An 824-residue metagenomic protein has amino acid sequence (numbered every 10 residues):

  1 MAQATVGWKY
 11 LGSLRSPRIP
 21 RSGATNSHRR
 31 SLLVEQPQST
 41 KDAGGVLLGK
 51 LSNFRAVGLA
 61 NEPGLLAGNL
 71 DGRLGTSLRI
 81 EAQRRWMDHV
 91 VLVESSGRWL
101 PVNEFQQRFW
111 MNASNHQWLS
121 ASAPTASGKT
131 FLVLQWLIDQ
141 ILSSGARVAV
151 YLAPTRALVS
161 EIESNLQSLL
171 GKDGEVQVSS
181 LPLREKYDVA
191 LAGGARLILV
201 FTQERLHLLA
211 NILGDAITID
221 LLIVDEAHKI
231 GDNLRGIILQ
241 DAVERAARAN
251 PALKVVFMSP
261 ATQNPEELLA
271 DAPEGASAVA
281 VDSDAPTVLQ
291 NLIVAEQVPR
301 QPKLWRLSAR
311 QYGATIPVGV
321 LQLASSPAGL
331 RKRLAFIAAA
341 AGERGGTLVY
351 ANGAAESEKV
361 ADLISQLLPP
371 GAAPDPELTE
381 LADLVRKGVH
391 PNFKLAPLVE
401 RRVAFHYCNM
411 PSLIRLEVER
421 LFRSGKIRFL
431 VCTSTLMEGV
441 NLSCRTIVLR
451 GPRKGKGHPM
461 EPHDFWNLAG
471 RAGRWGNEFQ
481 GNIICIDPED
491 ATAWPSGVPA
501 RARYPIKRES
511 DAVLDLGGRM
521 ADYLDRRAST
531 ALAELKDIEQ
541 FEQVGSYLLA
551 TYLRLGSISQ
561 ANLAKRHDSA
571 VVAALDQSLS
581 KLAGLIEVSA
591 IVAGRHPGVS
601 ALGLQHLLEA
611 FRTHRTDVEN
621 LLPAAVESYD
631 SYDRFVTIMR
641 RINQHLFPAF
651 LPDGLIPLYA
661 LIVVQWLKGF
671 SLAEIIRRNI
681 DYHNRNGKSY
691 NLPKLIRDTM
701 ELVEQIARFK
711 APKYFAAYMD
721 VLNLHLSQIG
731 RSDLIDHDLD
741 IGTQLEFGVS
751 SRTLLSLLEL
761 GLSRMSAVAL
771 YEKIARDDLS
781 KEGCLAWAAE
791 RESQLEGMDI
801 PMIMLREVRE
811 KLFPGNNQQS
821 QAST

Functional and structural regions predicted by a protein language model:
A2-R55, A60, R527-L563, H567 (+1 more regions): C-terminal accessory/interaction regions of large nucleic acid-associated machines
G44-Q106: Pre-P-loop entry segment of helicase/translocase ATPase cores
E81-L92, W99-L100, F105, M111 (+7 more regions): Conserved C-terminal RecA-like helicase domain
M111-L119, G128-G145, E244-A246: Walker A/P-loop NTP-binding motif
Q203-L206, I212-V255: SF2 helicase catalytic motif II
P251-L253, L442, T446, P452-Y504: Conserved segment of the helicase C-terminal RecA-like domain
L253-L363, A404: Conserved interdomain linker/interface between the two RecA-like ATPase lobes of SF2 helicase motors
R474, F479-Q577: C-terminal helicase module of SF1/SF2 nucleic-acid helicases/translocases
